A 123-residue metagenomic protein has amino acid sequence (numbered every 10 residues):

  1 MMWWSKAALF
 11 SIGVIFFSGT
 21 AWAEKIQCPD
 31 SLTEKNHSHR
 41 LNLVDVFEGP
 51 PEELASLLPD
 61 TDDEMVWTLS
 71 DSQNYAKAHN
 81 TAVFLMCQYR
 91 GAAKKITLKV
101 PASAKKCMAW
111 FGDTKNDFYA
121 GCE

Functional and structural regions predicted by a protein language model:
M1-L9: Bacterial N-terminal signal peptides that target proteins for export
S18-T20: N-terminal signal peptide c-region/cleavage motif recognized by signal peptidases
W22-E123: Mitochondrial intermembrane space
